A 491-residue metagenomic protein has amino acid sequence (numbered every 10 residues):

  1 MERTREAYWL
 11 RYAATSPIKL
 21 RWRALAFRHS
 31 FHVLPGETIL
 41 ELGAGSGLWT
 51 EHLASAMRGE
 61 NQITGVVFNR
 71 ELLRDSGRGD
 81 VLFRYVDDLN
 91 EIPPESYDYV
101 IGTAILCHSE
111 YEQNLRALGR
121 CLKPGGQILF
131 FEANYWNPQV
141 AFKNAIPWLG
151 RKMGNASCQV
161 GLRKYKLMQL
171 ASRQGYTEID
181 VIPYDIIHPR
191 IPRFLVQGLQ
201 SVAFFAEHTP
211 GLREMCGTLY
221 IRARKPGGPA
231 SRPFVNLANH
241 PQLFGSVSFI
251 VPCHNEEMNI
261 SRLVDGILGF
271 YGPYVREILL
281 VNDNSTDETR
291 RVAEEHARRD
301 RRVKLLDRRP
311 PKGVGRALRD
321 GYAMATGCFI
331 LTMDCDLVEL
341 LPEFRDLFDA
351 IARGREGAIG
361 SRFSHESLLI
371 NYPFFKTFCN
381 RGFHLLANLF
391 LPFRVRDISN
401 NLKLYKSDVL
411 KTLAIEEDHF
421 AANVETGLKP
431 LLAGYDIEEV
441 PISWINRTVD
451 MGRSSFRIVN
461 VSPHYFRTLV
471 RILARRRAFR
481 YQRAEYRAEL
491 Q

Functional and structural regions predicted by a protein language model:
M1-H32: Conserved class I S-adenosyl-L-methionine
G45-L89: Class I SAM-dependent methyltransferase SAM/SAH-binding core
Q113-Q127: A short glycine-rich, Lys/Arg-flanked "PGG" loop and its adjoining helix->strand segment in the class I
V140, A145, K152-M153, R308-M324 (+4 more regions): Acceptor/aglycone-binding surface of glycosyltransferases and processive sugar-polymer synthases
F204-V247, R262, G269, P392 (+1 more regions): Hydrophobic helical membrane-anchoring modules
G266-V275: Short, acidic, metal-binding catalytic loop of nucleotide-sugar glycosyltransferases
R276-E277, R290-M324: Conserved donor nucleotide-binding strand/loop of the catalytic core
N282-R290, L337: A conserved acidic beta->alpha catalytic loop
